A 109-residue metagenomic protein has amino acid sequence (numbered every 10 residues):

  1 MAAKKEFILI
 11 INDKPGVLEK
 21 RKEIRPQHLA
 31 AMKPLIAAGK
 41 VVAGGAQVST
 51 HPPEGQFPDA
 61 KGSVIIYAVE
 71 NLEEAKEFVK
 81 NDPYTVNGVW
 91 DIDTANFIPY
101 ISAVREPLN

Functional and structural regions predicted by a protein language model:
M1-N109: Conserved, structured core segments of small domains
